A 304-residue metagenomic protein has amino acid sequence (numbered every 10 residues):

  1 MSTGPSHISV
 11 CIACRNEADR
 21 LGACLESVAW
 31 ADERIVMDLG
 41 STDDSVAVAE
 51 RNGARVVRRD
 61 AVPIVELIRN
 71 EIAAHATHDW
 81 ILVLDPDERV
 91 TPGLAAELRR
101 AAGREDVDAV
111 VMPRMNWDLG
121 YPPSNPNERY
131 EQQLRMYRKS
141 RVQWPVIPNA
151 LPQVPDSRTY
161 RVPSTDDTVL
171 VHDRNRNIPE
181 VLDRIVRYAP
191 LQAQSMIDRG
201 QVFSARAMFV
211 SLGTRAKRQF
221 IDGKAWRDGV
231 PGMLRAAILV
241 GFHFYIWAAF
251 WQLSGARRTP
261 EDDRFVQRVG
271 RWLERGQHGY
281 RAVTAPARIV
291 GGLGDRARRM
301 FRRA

Functional and structural regions predicted by a protein language model:
M1-S27: N-proximal low-complexity "stem/linker" segments adjacent to membrane-targeting elements
H7, D32-E33: Residues at the starts of beta-strands that form the adenosine-phosphate
D19-G22, D43-N52, G93-L94: Acidic helix N-cap motif at the loop->helix transition within catalytic regions of sugar-transfer enzymes
S27, D38-V48, A61, D85: A conserved acidic beta->alpha catalytic loop
W30, R51-G53, Q132: Short, structured coil segments at secondary-structure junctions
V46-H75: Conserved donor nucleotide-binding strand/loop of the catalytic core
E66-A73, W80, T91-R257: Catalytic-site signature of metal-activated, phosphate-bearing donor transferases, centered on the GT-A/GT-A-like
W251, R257-A304: Long, positively charged, glycine-interspersed low-complexity recognition regions
